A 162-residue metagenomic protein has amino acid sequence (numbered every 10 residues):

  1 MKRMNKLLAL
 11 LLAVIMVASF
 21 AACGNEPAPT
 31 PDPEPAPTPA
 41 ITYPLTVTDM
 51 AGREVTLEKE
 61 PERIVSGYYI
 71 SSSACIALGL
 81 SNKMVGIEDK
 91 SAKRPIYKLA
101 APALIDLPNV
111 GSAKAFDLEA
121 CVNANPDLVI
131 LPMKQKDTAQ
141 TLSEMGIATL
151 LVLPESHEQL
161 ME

Functional and structural regions predicted by a protein language model:
M1-L11: Bacterial N-terminal signal peptides that target proteins for export
L11, I15, G79, N125 (+1 more regions): Conserved functional loop/turn residues at catalytic and ligand-binding sites
A18-A22: C-terminal motif of bacterial Sec signal peptides marking the signal peptidase cleavage site
C23-S73: Bacterial Sec-exported substrate-binding components of ABC uptake systems
P44-L57, P61, S66, K83-G86 (+5 more regions): Extracytoplasmic/periplasmic mature domains of Sec-exported, cell-envelope-associated bacterial proteins
L45, E62, S72-I76, E119-N123 (+3 more regions): Solvent-exposed, polar/charged alpha-helical surfaces in well-ordered, non-transmembrane soluble domains, broadly
S66-A124, L128-K134: A short, structured surface patch at a secondary-structure boundary
T138-E162: Extracytoplasmic substrate-binding proteins
